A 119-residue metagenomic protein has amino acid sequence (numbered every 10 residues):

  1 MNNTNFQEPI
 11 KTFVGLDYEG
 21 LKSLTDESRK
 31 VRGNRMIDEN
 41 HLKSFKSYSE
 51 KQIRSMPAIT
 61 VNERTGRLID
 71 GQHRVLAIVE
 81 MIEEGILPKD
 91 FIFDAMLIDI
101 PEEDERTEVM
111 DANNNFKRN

Functional and structural regions predicted by a protein language model:
M1-P88: Short alpha-helix boundary/capping and kink motifs at helix termini
F91-N119: Amphipathic, charge-rich alpha-helical segments that serve as recognition/docking helices
